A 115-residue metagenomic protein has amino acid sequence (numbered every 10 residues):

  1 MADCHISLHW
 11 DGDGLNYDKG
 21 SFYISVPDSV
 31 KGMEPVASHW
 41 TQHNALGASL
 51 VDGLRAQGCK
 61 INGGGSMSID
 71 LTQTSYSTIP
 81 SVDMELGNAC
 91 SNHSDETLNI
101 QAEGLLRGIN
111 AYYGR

Functional and structural regions predicted by a protein language model:
M1-R115: Active-site-proximal helix/loop segments of hydrolytic enzymes
